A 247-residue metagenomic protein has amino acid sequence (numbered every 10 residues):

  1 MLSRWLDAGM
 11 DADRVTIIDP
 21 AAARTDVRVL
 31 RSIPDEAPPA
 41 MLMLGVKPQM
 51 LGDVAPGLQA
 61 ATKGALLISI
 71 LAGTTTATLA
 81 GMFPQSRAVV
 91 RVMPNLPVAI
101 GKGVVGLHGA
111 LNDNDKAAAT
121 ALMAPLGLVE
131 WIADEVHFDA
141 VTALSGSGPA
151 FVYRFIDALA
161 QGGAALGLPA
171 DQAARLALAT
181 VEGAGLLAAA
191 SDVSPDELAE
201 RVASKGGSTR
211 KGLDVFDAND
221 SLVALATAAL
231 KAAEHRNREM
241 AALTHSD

Functional and structural regions predicted by a protein language model:
M1-S3, A23-L107: Rossmann-like NAD(P)(H) cofactor-binding subdomain of soluble oxidoreductases
R4-D26: NAD(P)-binding Rossmann-fold cofactor-contacting core
V15, P169-L176, L198, T209: Small-residue helix-packing motif on alpha-helices
D19-A22, L71-T74, P94-V98, S145 (+2 more regions): Glycine-rich beta-alpha junction loops
T78-A88, V104-A140, V152-S191, R236: Internal alpha-helical scaffold of NAD(P)-dependent oxidoreductase catalytic cores
V141-A150, A199: A short glycine-threonine-serine/GTX helix/turn-capping micro-motif
L178-D247: NAD(P)-dependent Rossmann-like dehydrogenase/reductase catalytic/cofactor-binding core
